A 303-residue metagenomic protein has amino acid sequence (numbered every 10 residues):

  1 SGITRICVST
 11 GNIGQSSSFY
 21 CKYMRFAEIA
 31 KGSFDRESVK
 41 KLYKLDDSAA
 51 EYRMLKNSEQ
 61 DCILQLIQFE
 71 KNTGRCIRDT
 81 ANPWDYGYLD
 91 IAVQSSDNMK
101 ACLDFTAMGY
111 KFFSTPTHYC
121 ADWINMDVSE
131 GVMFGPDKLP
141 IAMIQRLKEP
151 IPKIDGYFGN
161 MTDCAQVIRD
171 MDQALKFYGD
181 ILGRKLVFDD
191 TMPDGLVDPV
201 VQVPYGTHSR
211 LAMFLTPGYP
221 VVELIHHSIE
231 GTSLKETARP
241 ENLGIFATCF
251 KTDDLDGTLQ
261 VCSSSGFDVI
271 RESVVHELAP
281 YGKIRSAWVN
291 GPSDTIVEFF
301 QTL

Functional and structural regions predicted by a protein language model:
S1-S17, A30, Y86-V93, A142-L175 (+3 more regions): N-terminal beta-strand motif that seeds the catalytic metal site of vicinal oxygen chelate
G2-G11, E51-K71, I77-F105, V128-F134 (+6 more regions): Vicinal oxygen chelate
S9-D61, C120, I124-M126, Q166-Y219 (+3 more regions): Core segments of cupin and vicinal oxygen chelate
Y20, M24, E28, L66 (+9 more regions): A compositionally biased, intrinsically disordered/low-complexity signal enriched for hydrophobic/aromatic residues
A27-I29, R36, C62-L64, T73-R75 (+6 more regions): Short loop/beta submotifs within extracellular cysteine-rich repeat domains
G32-E51, E70-L89, M99, T106-S129 (+6 more regions): A cross-kingdom feature marking solvent-exposed beta-strand/loop segments within repeated, beta-rich binding/scaffold
D127, G131-Q145: Internal, hydrophobic cores of structured domains that mediate oligomerization or house catalytic pockets within large
